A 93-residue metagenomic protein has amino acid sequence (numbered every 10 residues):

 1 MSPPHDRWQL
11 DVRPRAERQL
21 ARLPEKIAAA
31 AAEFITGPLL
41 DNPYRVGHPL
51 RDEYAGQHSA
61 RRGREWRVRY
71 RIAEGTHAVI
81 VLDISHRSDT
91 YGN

Functional and structural regions predicted by a protein language model:
M1-Q9, R18, R22, K26-A29 (+4 more regions): Enriched for short, Lys/Arg-rich terminal
R15: Short, aromatic/basic-rich helix-turn unit that serves as a nucleic-acid recognition element
T36-R61: A short, surface-exposed loop/turn module that caps and links secondary-structure elements
